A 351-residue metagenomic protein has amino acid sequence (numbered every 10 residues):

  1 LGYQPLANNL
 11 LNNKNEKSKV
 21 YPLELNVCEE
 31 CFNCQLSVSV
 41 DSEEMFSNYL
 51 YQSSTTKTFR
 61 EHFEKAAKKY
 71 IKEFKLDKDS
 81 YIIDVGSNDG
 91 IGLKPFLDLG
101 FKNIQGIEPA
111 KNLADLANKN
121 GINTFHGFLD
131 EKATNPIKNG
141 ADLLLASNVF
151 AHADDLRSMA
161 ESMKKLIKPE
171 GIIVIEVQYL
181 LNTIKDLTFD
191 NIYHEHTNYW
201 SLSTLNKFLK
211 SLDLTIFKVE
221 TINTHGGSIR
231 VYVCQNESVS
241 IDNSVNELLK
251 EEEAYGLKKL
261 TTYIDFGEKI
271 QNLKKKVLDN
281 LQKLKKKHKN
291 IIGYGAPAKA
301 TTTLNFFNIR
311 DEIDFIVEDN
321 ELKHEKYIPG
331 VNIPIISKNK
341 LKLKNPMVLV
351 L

Functional and structural regions predicted by a protein language model:
L1-T58, E220: N-terminal juxtadomain amphipathic helix that follows a signal peptide/anchor or precedes a small N-terminal auxiliary
K78-N88, I291: Conserved class I S-adenosyl-L-methionine
D89-F101: Conserved SAM-binding loop of SAM-dependent methyltransferases across substrates and taxa, primarily the Class I
G121-K132: Conserved SAM-binding strand-loop segment of SAM-dependent methyltransferases
D142-L145: A conserved beta-strand element that flanks and buttresses the S-adenosyl-L-methionine
R157-I172: A short glycine-rich, Lys/Arg-flanked "PGG" loop and its adjoining helix->strand segment in the class I
I175-N198, L202-T204, L209: Short, glycine-/aromatic-enriched active-site segment of Class I SAM-dependent methyltransferases
H225-K269, L273: Flexible, glycine-/basic-rich loop-and-beta segments that form/coincide with the SAM-dependent methyltransferase
